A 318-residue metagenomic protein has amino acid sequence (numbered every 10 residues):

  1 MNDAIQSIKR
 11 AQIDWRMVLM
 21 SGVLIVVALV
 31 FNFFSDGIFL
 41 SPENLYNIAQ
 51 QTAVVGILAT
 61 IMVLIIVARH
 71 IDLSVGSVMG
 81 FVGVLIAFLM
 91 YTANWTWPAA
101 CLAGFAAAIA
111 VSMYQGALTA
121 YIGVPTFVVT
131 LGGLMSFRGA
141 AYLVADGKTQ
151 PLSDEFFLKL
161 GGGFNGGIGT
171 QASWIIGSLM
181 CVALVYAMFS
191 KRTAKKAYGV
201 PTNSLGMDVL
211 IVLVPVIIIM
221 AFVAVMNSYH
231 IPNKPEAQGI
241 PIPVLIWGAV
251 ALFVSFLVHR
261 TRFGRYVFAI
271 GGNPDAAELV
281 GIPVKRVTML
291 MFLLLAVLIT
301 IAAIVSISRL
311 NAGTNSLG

Functional and structural regions predicted by a protein language model:
N2-I57, A93-A99, P201, P232-I240: Membrane-interfacial amphipathic/re-entrant helices at transmembrane-helix boundaries
V18-G22, I48, G56, S77-F81 (+5 more regions): Hydrophobic alpha-helical transmembrane segments
A28-F34, I38-A93, Y114-F127, Y142 (+2 more regions): Single transmembrane alpha-helix segments in multi-pass membrane proteins
I71, A140, T300-L317: Non-cytoplasmic
N94-L134: Alpha-helical transmembrane segments within multi-pass membrane transporters and channels
L134-V258, G313-N315: Transmembrane helix-bundle core of multi-pass membrane transporters and related energy-transducing complexes
K285-S306: Transmembrane alpha-helices
